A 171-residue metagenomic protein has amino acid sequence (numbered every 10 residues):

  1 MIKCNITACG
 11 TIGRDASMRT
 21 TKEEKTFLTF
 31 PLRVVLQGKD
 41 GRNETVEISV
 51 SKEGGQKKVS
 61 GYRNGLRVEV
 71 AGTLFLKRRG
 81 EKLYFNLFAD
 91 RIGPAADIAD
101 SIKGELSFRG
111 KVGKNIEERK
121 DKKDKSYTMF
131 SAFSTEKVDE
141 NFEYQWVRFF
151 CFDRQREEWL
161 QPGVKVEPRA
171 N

Functional and structural regions predicted by a protein language model:
M1-N171: Single-stranded nucleic acid-binding surfaces, predominantly the OB-fold ssDNA-binding core
